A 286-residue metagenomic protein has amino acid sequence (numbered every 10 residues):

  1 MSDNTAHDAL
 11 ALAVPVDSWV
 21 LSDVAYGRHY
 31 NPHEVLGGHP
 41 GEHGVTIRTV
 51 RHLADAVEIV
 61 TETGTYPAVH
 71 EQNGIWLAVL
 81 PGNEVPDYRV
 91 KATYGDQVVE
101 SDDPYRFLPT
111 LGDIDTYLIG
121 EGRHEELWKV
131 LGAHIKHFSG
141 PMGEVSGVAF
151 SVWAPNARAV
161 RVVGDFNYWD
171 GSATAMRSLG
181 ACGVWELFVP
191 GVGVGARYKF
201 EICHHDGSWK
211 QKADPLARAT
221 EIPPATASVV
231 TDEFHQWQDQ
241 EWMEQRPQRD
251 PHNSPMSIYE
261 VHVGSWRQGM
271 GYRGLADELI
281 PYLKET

Functional and structural regions predicted by a protein language model:
M1-E42, E71-A154, L179-G274, E278: The feature marks proteins involved in alpha-glucan
I47, Y66-V69, F150: Hydrophobic/basic alpha-helical segments enriched in Actinobacteria
V50-A56, W153-V160: Short proline/glycine-enriched turn/loop motifs at strand-loop junctions of beta-rich domains
A56-T63, A159-Y168: Change to "...patches in solvent-exposed regions of secreted, membrane-anchored, or virion-exposed structural
G64-N73, S172-G180: Solvent-exposed serine/threonine-rich low-complexity stretches and specific carbohydrate-binding patches
E278-T286: Catalytic domains of carbohydrate-active enzymes, especially glycoside hydrolases
